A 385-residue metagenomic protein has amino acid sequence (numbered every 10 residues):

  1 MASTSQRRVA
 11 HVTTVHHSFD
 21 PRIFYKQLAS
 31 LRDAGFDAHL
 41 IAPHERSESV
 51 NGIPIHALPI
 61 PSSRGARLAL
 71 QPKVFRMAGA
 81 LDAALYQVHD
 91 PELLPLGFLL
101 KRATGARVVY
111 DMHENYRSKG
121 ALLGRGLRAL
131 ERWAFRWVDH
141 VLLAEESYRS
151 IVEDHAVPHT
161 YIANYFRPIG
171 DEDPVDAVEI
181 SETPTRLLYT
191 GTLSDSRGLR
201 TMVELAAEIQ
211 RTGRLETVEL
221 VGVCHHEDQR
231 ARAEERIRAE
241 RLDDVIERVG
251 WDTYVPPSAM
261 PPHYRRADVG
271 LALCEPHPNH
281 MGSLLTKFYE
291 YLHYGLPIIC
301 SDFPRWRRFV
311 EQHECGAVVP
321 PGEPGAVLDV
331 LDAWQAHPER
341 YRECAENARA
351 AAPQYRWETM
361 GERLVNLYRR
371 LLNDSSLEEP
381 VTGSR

Functional and structural regions predicted by a protein language model:
V9-V12, E179-A207, V218-V221, A345 (+1 more regions): Conserved donor-binding/catalytic core segment of Leloir-type glycosyltransferases
A29, P72-G79, L99-A103, G124-A144 (+1 more regions): Membrane-proximal helix-turn-helix segments that form the acceptor-binding/catalytic region of lipid-linked
I41, G270-A272, E290-C300: Short hydrophobic beta-strand element within catalytic cores of glycosyltransferases and related nucleotide-activated
H44-R46, T217-E234, G250-T253: Glycosyltransferase donor-sugar binding loop
R132-V175, E182: Donor nucleotide-sugar binding/catalytic pocket of nucleotide-sugar-dependent glycosyltransferases
R230-P262: Nucleotide-activated donor-binding/catalytic signature segment of Leloir-type glycosyltransferases, i.e., the conserved
Q312-H313, A317-P324, A333-P338: Conserved acidic donor-binding segment of nucleotide-sugar-dependent glycosyltransferases
R340-Q354, N366: A short, well-ordered alpha-helix in the C-terminal region of glycosyltransferases
